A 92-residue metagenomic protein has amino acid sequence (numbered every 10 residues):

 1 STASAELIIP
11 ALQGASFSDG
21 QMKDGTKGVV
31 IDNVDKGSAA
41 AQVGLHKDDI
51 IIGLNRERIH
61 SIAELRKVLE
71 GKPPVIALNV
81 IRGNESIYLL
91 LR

Functional and structural regions predicted by a protein language model:
S1-R92: C-terminal recognition in membrane/secretory proteostasis and scaffolding
